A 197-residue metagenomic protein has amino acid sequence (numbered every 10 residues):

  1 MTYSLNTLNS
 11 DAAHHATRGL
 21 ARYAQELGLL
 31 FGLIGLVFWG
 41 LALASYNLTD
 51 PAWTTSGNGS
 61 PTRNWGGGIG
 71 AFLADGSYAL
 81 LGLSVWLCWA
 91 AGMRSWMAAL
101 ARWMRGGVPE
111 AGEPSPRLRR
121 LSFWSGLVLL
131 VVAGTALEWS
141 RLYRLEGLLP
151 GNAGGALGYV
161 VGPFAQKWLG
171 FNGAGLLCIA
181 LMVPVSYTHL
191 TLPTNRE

Functional and structural regions predicted by a protein language model:
M1-L190: Alpha-helical transmembrane segments used as membrane anchors
H189, N195-E197: Single conserved hydrophobic/aromatic residue that forms the stacking wall/gate of nucleotide- or nucleobase-binding
